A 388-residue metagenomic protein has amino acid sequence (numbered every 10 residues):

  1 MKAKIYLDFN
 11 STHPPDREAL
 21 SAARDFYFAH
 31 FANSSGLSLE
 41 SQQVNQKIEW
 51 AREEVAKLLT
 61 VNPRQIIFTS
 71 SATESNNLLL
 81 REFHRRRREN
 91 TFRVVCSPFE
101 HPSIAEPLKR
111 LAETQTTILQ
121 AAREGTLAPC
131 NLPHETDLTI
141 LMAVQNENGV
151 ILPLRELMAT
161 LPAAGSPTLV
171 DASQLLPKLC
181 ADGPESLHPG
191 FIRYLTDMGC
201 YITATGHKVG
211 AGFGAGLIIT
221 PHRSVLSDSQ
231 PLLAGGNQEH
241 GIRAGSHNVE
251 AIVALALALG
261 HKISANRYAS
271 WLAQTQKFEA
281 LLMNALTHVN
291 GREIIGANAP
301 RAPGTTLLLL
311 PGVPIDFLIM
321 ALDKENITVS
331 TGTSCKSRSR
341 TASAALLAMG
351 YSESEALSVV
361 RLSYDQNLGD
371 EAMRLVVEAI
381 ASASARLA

Functional and structural regions predicted by a protein language model:
M1-A388: Pyridoxal 5′-phosphate
